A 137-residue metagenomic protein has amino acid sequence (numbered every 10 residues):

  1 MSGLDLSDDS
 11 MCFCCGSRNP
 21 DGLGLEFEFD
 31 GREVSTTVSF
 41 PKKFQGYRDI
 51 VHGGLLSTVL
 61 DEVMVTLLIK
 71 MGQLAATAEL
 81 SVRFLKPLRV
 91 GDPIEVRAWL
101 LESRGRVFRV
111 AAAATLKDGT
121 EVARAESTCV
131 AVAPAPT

Functional and structural regions predicted by a protein language model:
M1-K43: Non-catalytic linker/capping segments at the edges of enzyme domains
M1-L6, L88-V90, W99-T137: HotDog/MaoC-like acyl-thioester-processing domains
P20, I50, S57-T58, E95 (+1 more regions): Short, electropositive, low-hydrophobicity segments enriched in small/polar residues
L23, R32-V34, A76-A78, I94 (+2 more regions): Hydrophobic core residues within well-ordered beta-strands of beta-rich domains
T37-S39, S81-R83, R97-W99, A113 (+1 more regions): Residue-level recognition of well-ordered beta-strand positions that form the cores of beta-sheet-rich folds across
T37-V59: A conserved, well-ordered hydrophobic junction motif at loop->secondary-structure transitions
G54-L55, G72, G119: Generic alpha-helical structural signal
E62-E95, L100: Hydrophobic beta-strand-centered segment that forms part of the acyl-chain substrate-binding groove
